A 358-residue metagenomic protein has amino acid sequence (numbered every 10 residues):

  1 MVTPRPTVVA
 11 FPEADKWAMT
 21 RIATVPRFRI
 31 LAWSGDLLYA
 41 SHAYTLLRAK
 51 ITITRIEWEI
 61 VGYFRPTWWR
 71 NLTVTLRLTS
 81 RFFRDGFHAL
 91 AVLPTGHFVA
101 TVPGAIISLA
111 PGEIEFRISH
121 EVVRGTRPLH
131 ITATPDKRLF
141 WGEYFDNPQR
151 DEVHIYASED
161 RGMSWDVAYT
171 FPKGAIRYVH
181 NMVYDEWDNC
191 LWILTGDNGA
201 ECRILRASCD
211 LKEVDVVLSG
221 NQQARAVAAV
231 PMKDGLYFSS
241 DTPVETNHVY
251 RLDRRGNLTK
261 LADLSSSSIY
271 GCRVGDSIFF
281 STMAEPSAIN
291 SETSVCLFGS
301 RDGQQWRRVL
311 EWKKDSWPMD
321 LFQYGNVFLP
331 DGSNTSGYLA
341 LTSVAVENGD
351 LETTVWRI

Functional and structural regions predicted by a protein language model:
T20-I22, L72-S80, E115-E121, D166-P172 (+3 more regions): A short beta-strand motif characteristic of beta-propeller blades
A23-G35, W68-L93, V123-T134, A175-N181 (+3 more regions): Repeated scaffold domains used in trafficking and secretory/extracellular systems, primarily beta-propellers
G35-D36, T95-G96, D136-K137, W187-N189 (+3 more regions): Short coil/turn segments that connect the beta-strands within blades of beta-propeller domains
A49-K50, S108-L109, S158-E159, D185 (+3 more regions): Conserved Ser/Thr-centered positions that define the repeating blades of beta-propeller domains
A100-T101, D146-V153, A175, G196-C202 (+3 more regions): Short, solvent-exposed loop/turn segments at conserved positions within beta-propeller repeat blades
G104-A105, P111-D136, W141-G142, D166-F171: Asp-box/WD-like beta-propeller blade repeats and closely related beta-sheet repeat scaffolds
P231-H248, A262-F322: Loop/turn-rich, solvent-exposed surfaces of beta-rich toroidal or solenoidal domains
F322-I358: Blade-level signature of beta-propeller repeat domains, shared across WD40, Kelch, NHL, RCC1 and BNR/Asp-box propellers
